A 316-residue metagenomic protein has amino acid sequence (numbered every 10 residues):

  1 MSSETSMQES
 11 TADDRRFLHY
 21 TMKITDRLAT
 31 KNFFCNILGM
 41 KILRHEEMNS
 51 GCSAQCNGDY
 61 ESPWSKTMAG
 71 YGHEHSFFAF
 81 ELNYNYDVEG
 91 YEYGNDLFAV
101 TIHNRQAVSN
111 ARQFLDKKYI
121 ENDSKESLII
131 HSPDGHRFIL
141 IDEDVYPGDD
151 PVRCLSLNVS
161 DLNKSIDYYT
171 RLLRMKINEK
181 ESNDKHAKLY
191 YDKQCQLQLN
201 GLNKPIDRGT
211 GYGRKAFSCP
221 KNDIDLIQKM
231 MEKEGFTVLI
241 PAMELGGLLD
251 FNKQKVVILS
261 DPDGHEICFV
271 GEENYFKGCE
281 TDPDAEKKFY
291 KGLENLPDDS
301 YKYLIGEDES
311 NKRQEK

Functional and structural regions predicted by a protein language model:
S2-D13, H19-M22, E81, H103-L157 (+4 more regions): Vicinal oxygen chelate
A12, T21-F77, S156-N200: Core segments of cupin and vicinal oxygen chelate
F17-L18, N95-V100, V152-C154, T210-K215: Eukaryotic phosphotyrosine signaling hubs
D26, N104-Q106, D161, D223: Acidic/polar helix N-cap motif
T30-F33, N110-F114, S165-Y168, I227-M230: Hydrophobic side chains in well-ordered alpha-helices
C52, V88-Y91, Y146-D149, K204-G209 (+1 more regions): A short local loop/turn or secondary-structure capping micro-motif enriched for an aromatic residue
S53, G58-D59, G70-S76, V88-D96 (+2 more regions): Active-site-adjacent scaffolding segments
G58, P63-T67, F78, F98 (+4 more regions): Short beta-strand micro-motifs in enzyme catalytic cores
